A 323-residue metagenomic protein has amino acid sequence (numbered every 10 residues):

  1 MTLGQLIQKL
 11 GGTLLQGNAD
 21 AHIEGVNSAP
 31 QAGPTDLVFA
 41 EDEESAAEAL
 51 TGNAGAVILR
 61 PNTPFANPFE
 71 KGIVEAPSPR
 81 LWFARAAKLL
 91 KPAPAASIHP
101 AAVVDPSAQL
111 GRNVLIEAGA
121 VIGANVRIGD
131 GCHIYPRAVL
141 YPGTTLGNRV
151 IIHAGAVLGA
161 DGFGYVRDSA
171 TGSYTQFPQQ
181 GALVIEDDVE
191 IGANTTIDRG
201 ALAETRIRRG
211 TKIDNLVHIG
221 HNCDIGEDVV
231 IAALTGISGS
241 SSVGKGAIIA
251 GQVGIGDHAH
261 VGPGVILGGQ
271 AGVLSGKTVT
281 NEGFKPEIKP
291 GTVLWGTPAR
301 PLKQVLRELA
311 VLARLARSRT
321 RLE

Functional and structural regions predicted by a protein language model:
M1-P100, R149, G155-A156, A160-Q176 (+2 more regions): Terminal amphipathic alpha-helical/low-complexity segments used for targeting or macromolecular assembly
V26-A29, S45-E48, T63-P64, P92-A93 (+6 more regions): Short, flexible, glycine/charge-rich loop motifs used to bind or transfer phosphoryl groups or to couple energy/partner
D36-V38, G55-I58, K71-V74, N113 (+8 more regions): Structural motif
E43, N62, G119, R137 (+3 more regions): Flexible loop residues that form catalytic and substrate-binding hotspots at small-molecule/glycan-binding clefts
P61, P106, A118, A124 (+7 more regions): Residues on the solvent-exposed faces and adjacent turns of beta-rich solenoids used to engage binding targets
S97-N148, G155: Right-handed parallel beta-helix
T145, I151-I185, V189-E323: Glycine-rich hexapeptide-repeat left-handed beta-helix
